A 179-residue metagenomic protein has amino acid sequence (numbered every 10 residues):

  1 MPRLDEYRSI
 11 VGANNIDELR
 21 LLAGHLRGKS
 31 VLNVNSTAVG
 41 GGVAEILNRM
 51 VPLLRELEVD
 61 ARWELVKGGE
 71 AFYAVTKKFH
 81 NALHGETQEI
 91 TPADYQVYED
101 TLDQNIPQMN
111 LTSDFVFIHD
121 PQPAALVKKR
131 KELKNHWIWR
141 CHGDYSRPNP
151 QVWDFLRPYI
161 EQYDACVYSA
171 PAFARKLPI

Functional and structural regions predicted by a protein language model:
M1-I179: Catalytic cores of nucleotide-sugar-dependent glycosyltransferases that transfer UDP/GDP/TDP-activated
